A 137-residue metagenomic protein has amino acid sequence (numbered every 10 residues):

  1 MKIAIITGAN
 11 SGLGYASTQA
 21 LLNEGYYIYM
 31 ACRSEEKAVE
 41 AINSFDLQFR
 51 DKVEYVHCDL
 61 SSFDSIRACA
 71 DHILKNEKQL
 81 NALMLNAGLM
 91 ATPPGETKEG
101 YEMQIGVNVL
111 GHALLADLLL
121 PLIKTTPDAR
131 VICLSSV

Functional and structural regions predicted by a protein language model:
T7, L80-G88, C133-S136: Rossmann-fold scaffold of SDR-type NAD(P)-dependent oxidoreductases
G8-G12: Conserved glycine-rich cofactor-binding loop
E24-E40: Conserved glycine-rich Rossmann-like NAD(P)H-binding loop of the short-chain dehydrogenase/reductase
E35, V56-D71: The beta1-alpha1 cofactor-binding region of Rossmann-like NAD(H)/NADP(H)-dependent oxidoreductases
F49-V53, H72-L85, A91-E96: A glycine-rich helix->loop->beta "capping" turn within Rossmann-like NAD(P)(H)-dependent oxidoreductase domains
N76-E77, P93-G95, L118-P127: A short helix-coil junction within the Rossmann-fold of NAD(P)-dependent oxidoreductases
T92-G106: Short alpha-helical oligomerization interface
